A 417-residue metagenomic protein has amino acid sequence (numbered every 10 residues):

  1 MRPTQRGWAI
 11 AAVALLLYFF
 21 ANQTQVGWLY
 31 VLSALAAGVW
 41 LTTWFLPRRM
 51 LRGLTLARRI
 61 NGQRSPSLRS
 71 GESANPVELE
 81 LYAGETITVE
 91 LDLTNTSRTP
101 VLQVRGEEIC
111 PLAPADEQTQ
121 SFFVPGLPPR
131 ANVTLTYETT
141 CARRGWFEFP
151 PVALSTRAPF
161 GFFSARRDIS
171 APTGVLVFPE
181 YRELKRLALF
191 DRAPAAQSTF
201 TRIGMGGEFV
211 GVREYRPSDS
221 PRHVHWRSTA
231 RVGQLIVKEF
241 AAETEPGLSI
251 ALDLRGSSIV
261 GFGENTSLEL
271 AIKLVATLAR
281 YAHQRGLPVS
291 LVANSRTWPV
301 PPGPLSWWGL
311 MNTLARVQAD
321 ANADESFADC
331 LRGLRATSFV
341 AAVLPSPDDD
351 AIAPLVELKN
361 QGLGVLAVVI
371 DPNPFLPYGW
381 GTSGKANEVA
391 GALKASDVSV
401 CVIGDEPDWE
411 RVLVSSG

Functional and structural regions predicted by a protein language model:
M1-R58, R64-P66: Extracellular/lumenal glycan-associated context and N-glycosylation machinery
T4, V26, Q103, R130 (+5 more regions): Intrinsic-disorder/low-complexity, polar/charged segments
W8-A9, V224-S228, F327: Short coil/turn segments at secondary-structure boundaries
A11, V31, P47, T229 (+3 more regions): Enriched - but not universal
A36-L305, F339-V343, P354-E357: An amphipathic, basic-hydrophobic helix/alpha-beta surface used to engage anionic, phosphate-rich ligands or surfaces
K273, R280-G417: Acidic, glycine-rich A-domain
